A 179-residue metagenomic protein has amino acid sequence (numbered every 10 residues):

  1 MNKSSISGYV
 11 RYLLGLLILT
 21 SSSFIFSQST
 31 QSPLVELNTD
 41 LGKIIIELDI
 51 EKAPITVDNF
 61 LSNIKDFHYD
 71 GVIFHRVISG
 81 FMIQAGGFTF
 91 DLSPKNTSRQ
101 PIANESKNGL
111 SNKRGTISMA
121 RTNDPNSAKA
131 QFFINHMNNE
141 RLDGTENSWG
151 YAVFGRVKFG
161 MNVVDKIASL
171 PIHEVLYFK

Functional and structural regions predicted by a protein language model:
M1-N2, P94: Generic cytosolic/nucleocytoplasmic N-terminal low-complexity/intrinsically disordered segments
N2-L13: Bacterial N-terminal signal peptides that target proteins for export
Y12-S23: Bacterial N-terminal signal peptides
F24-K179: Cyclophilin-like peptidyl-prolyl cis-trans isomerases
